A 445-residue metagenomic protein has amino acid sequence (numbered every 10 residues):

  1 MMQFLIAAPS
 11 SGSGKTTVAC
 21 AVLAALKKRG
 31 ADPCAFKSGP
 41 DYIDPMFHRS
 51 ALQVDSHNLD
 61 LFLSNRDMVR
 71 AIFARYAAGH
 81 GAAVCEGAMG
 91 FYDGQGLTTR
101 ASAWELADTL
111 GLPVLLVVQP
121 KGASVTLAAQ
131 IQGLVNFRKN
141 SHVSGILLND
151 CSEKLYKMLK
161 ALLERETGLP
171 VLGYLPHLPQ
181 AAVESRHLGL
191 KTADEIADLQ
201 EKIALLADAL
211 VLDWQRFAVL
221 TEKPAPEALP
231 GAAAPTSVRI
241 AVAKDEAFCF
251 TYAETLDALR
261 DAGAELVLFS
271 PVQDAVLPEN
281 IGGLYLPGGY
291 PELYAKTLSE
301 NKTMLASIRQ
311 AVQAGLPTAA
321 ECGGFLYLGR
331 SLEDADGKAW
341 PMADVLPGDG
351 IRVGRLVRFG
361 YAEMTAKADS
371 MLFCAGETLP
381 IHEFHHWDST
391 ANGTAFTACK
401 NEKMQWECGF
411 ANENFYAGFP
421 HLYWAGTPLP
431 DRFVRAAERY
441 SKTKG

Functional and structural regions predicted by a protein language model:
M1-M2, A233-R239: A short, charged/proline- and glycine-enriched loop that marks the coil->beta-strand transition at the N-terminal
M2-L110, V118-H142, D150-K157: ATP-dependent carboxylate-amine ligase catalytic core
L5, V84-E86, L115, L147 (+2 more regions): Structural motif
K37-S38, V171-P179, E265-Q273: Beta-strand->loop->alpha-helix junctions that form or flank phosphate-binding loops in nucleotide-handling enzymes
A107, P235-T236, F248-D261, E265-V267 (+2 more regions): C-terminal and late-domain segments of enzyme folds
S124-A232: Internal gly/pro-rich beta-alpha loop/helix module that stabilizes soluble enzyme cofactors or their anionic handles
S237-Q313: Phosphate-binding active sites in nucleotide-utilizing proteins
P291-A368: Cysteine-nucleophile active-site neighborhood
